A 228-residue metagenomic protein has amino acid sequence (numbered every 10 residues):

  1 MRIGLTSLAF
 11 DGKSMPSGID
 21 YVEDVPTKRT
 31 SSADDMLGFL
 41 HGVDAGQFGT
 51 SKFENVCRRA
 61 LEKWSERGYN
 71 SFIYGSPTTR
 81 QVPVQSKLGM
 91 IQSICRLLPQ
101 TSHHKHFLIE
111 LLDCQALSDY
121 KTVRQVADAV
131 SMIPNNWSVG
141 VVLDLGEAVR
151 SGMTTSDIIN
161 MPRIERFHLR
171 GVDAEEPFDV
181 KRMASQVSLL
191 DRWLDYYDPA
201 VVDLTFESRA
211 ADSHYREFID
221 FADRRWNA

Functional and structural regions predicted by a protein language model:
M1-G18, E23, T30, S51-N70 (+4 more regions): Histidine-acidic metal/acid-base catalytic patches
M1-G4, D34-G46: N-terminal small/glycine-rich loop or linker at the start of catalytic domains across soluble metabolic enzymes
P26-S31, H41-G46, A211: Short active-site-proximal "capping" loops at secondary-structure junctions
S31-L37, H103-K105: Short acidic, glycine/proline-enriched helix-loop-strand junctions
G38-A45, Y74-T79, I109-L112, L169-G171: Short loop/turn segments at strand-loop or loop-helix junctions that form parts of catalytic or ligand-binding pockets
E66-P83, H103-C114: Active-site groove signature of glycoside hydrolases
I91-A116, I219-D220: Catalytic cores of phosphodiester-bond-cleaving enzymes
H104-P134: Basic- and aromatic-lined ligand-binding clefts that recognize polyanionic substrates
